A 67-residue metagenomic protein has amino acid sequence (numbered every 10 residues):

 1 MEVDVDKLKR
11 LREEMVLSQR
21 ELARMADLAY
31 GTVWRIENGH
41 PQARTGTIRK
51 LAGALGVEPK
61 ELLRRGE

Functional and structural regions predicted by a protein language model:
M1-V3: A detector for short, charged/polar N-terminal pre-domain segments
D6-M25, K50: Short basic helix-loop element that most often maps to the first helix and adjoining turn of HTH DNA-binding modules
L8, L22, V33-I36, L62: Conserved hydrophobic/aromatic packing and binding residues within compact polymer-binding modules
L28-A43: Recognition helix of helix-turn-helix/homeodomain-like DNA-binding domains that insert into the DNA major groove
H40-G53: Short, basic-rich loop-to-helix N-cap that marks the start of a DNA-contacting helix
G56-E67: Short C-terminal boundary/hinge segments that cap the last helix of small helical domains
